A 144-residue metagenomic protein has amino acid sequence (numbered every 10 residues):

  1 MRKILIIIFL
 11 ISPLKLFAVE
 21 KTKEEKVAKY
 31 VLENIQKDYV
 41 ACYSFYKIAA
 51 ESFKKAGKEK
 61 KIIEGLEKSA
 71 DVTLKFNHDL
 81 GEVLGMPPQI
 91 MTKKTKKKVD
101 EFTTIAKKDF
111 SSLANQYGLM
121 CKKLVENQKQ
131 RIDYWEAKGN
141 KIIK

Functional and structural regions predicted by a protein language model:
I4-P13: Sec-dependent N-terminal signal peptides
P13, Y46-K47, V125: Generic short alpha-helical hydrophobic face used as a protein-protein interaction/packing hotspot
L14-E20: Sec/Tat signal peptide C-region and signal peptidase I cleavage site
E20-V27: Repeat-mediated protein-protein interaction surfaces in helical alpha-solenoids
A28-G85: Short N-proximal segments of mature Sec-exported proteins
G65-K144: Compact alpha-helical subdomains of small soluble proteins
